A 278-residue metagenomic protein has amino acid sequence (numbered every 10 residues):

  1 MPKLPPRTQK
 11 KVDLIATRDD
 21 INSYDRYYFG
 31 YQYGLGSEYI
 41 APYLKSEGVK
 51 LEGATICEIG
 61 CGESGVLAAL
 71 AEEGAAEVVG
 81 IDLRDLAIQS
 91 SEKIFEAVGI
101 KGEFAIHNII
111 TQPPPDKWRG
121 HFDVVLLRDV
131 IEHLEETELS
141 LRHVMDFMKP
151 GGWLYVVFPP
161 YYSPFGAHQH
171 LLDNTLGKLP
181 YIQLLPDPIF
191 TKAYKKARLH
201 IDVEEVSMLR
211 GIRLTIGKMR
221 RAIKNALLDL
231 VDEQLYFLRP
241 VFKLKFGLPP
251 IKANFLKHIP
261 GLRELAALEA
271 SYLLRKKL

Functional and structural regions predicted by a protein language model:
M1-G120, V124, L141, L238 (+1 more regions): Conserved N-terminal segment of class I S-adenosyl-L-methionine
P5-R7, R18-Y27, Y31, E135-H143 (+1 more regions): S-adenosyl-L-methionine-dependent methyltransferase catalytic module, highlighting the catalytic core
E58-C61, D116, G151, L179-Q183: Short, low-complexity intrinsically disordered segments
T111, E132, S163: Active-site micro-motifs of SAM-dependent methyltransferase domains
L127-R128: A short beta-strand submotif of the Rossmann-like class I SAM-dependent methyltransferase core that lines
I131, M145: A conserved short alpha-helix in the GNAT/GCN5 acetyltransferase fold that borders and helps form the acetyl-CoA
